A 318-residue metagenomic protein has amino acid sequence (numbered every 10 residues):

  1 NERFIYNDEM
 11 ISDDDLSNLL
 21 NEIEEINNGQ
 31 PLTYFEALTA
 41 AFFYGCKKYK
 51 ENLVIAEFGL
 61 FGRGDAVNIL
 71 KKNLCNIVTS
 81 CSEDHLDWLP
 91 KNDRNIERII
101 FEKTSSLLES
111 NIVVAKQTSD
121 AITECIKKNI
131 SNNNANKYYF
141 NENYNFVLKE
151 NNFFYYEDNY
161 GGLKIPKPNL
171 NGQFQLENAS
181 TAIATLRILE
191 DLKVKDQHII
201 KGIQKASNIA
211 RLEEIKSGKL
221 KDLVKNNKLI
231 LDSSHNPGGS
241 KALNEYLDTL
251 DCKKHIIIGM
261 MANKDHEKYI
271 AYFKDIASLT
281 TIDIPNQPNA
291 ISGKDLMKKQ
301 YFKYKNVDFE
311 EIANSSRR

Functional and structural regions predicted by a protein language model:
N1-K71, L89-D93: ATP-dependent carboxylate-amine ligase catalytic core
F4-Y6, N68-N73, P90-R94, K127-N129 (+3 more regions): Short, glycine/charged-enriched secondary-structure capping and boundary segments
L38-F42, R98, E102, G239-L243 (+3 more regions): Well-ordered alpha-helical segments embedded in enzymatic catalytic cores
A41, F61-G62, D84, D120-A121 (+1 more regions): Glycine-rich nucleotide phosphate-binding loop and flanking beta-alpha elements of Rossmann-like dinucleotide-binding
K48-E57, N73-I165, A179-Q197: Acidic, Mg2+-coordinating active-site environments of NTP-dependent enzymes
L53, D65-I77, S82-E83, N159-S278: Nucleotide phosphate-binding/pyrophosphate-handling subdomain across enzymes that bind or process nucleotide phosphates
S80-D84, E142-Y144, I258-A262, I282-N289: Short, acidic/turn-prone active-site loops that include or flank metal/cofactor- and phosphate-binding residues
T118-K128, N132-Y138, K225-L231, P237 (+1 more regions): C-terminal helical cap/extension that packs against the catalytic core of soluble nucleotide-cofactor enzymes
